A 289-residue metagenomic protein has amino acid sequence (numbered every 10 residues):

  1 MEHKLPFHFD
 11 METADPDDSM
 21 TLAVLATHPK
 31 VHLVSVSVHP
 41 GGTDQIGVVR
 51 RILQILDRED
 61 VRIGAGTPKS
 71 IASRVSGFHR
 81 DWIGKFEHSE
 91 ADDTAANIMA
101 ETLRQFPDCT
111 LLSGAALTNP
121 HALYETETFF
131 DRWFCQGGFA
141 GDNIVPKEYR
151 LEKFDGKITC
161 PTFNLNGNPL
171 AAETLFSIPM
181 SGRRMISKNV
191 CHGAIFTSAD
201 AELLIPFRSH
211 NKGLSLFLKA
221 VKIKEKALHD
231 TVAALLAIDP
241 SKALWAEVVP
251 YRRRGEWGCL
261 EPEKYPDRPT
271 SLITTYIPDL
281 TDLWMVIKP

Functional and structural regions predicted by a protein language model:
M1-P289: N-terminal acidic, glycine/proline-rich low-complexity segments
